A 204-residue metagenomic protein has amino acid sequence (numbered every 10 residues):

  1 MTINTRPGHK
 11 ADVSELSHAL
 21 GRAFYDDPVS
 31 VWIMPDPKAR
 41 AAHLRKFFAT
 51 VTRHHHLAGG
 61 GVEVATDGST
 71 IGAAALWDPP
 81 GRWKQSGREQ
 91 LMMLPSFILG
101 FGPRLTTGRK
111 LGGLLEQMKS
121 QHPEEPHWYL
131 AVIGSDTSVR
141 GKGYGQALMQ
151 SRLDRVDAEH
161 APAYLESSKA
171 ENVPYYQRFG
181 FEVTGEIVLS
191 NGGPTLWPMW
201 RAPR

Functional and structural regions predicted by a protein language model:
N4-H18, R22: A short beta-loop-alpha structural element at the N-terminal edge of CoA-dependent acyl/N-acetyltransferase catalytic
L44-V64, P123-Y129: A short helix-loop-beta-strand connector motif used in the catalytic cores of GNAT acetyltransferases and, in some
A58-A75, G134-D136: Conserved beta-hairpin
A74-G134, R140, S190-N191: Conserved acyl-donor/pantetheine-binding loop and adjacent beta-alpha core of acyl/acetyltransferases and related
P126-W128, R155-S168: Conserved GNAT acetyl-CoA-binding A-motif
S135, G141-D154, R178: Conserved acetyl-CoA-binding loop-helix of GNAT-fold acetyltransferases
Q146, A158-H160, K169-E186: Conserved active-site alpha-helix within GNAT-family acetyltransferase domains
A161-A170, L189-R204: C-terminal "cap" of GNAT-fold acetyltransferases
